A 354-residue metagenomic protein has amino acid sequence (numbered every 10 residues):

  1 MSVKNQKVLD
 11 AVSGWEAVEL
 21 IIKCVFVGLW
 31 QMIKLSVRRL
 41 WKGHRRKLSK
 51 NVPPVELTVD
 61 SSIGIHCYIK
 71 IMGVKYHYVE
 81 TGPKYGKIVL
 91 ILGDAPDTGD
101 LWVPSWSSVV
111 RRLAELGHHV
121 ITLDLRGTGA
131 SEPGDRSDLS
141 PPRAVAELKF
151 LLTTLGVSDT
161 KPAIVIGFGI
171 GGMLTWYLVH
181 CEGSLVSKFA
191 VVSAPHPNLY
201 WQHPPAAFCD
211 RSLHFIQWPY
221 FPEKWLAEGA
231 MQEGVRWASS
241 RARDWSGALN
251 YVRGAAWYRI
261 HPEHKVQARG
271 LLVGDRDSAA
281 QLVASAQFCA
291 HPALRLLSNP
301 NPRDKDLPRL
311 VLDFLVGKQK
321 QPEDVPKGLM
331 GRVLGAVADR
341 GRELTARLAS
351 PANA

Functional and structural regions predicted by a protein language model:
M1-V3, P351-A354: A positional/structural detector of protein chain ends, strongest at the extreme C-terminus and weakly at the extreme
S2-S62, Y85-V89, D100-L101, S105 (+7 more regions): Flexible "cap/lid" subdomain of the alpha/beta-hydrolase fold that forms the substrate-access gate
K70-T81: A short loop-to-beta-strand scaffold at the N-terminal edge of the catalytic core in hydrolase folds
E80, L90-G93, L123: Short hydrophobic beta-strand elements that form part of the catalytic alpha/beta core underpinning NDP-sugar/donor
D94, G169, P300-N301, K305: Conserved acidic functional residues
